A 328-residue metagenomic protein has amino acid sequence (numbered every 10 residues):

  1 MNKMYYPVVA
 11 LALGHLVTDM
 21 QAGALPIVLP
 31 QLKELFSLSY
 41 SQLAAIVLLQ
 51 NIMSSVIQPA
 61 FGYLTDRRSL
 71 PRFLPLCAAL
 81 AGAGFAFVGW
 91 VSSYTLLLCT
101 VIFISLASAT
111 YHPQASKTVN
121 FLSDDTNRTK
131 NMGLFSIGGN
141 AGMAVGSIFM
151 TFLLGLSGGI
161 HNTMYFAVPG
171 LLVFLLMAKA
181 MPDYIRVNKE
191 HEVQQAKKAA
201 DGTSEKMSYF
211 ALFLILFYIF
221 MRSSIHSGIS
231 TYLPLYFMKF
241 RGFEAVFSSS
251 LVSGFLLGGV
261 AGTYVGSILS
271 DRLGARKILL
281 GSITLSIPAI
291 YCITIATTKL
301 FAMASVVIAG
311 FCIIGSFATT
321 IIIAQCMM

Functional and structural regions predicted by a protein language model:
G23, N51-P59, A144, L256-V260 (+1 more regions): Residue-level signature of mid-helix packing/kink "hotspots" within the transmembrane helices of 12-pass Major
L25-P26, F210-S253: Extracytoplasmic gate region of multi-pass secondary transporters
S37, S69, W90-T95, G242 (+2 more regions): Helix-breaking motifs and short loop linkers at transmembrane-helix boundaries and internal kinks in secondary membrane
V56-S92: Conserved MFS/SLC helix-loop-helix module at the cytosolic interface between two early adjacent transmembrane helices
T100-G138: Cytoplasmic helix-loop-helix junction between adjacent transmembrane helices in 12-TM secondary transporters
F135-P182: Helix-loop-helix hairpin linking two adjacent transmembrane segments in secondary transporters
K179-G202: Flexible cytoplasmic inter-helical loops of multi-pass small-molecule transporters
L273-T320: C-terminal transmembrane helical hairpin of 12-TM major facilitator-type secondary transporters
